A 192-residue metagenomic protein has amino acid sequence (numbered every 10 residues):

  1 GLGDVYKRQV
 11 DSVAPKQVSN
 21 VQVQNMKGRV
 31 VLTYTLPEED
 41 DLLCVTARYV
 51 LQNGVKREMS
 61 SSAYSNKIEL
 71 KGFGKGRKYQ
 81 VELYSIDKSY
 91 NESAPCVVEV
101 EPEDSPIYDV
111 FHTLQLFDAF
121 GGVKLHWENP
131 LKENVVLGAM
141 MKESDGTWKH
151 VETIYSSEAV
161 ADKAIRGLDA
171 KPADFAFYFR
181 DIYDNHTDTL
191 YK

Functional and structural regions predicted by a protein language model:
G1, L70-C96, A161-Y191: Beta-strand-rich modules
L2-Y6: Short, small-residue-biased leader/transition segments that mark boundaries at the very start of proteins
K7-K16, V98-I107: Proline/serine/threonine-rich low-complexity linkers at boundaries of modular beta-sandwich domains
Q17-V21, F111-T113: Surface-exposed, proline-enriched loop/turn segments that connect beta strands in immunoglobulin-like
G28-D40, G121-E133: Conserved aromatic anchor
L42-G76, M140-A170: Recognizes extended acidic, P/S/T-rich segments that occur within or adjacent to Ig-like beta-sandwich modules
E103-F120, K192: Low-complexity, Pro/Ser/Thr- and charge-rich linker/hinge segments at domain boundaries
V123, P130-D181, N185-Y191: Solenoidal tandem-repeat scaffolds enriched in leucines and small polar residues
